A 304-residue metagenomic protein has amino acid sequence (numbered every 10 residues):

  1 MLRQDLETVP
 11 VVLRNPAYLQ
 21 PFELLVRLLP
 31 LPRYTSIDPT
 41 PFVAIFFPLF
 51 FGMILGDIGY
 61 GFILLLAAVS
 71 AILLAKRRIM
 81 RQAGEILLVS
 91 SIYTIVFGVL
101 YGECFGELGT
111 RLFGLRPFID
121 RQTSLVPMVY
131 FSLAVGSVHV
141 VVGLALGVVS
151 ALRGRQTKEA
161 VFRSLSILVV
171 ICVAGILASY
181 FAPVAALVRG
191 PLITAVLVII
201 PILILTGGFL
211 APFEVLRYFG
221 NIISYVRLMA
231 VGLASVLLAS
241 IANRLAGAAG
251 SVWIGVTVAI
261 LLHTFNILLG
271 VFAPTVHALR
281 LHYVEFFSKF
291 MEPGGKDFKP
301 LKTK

Functional and structural regions predicted by a protein language model:
M1-K304: Conserved, carboxylate-rich catalytic/transport cores that coordinate ions
